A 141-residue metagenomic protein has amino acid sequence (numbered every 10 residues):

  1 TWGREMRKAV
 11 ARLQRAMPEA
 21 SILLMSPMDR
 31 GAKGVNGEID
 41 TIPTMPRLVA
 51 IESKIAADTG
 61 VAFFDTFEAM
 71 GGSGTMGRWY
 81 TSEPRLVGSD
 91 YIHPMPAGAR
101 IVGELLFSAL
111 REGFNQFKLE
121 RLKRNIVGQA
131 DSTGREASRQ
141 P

Functional and structural regions predicted by a protein language model:
W2-G3: Active-site glycine- and acidic-residue-rich loops that bind and position anionic ligands or nucleotide-like cofactors
A9, L13-R15, E19, E104-L105 (+1 more regions): Active-site neighborhood of glycoside hydrolase catalytic domains
V10, Q14, S21-R30, P46 (+1 more regions): Conserved, well-ordered alpha-helix/loop/beta-strand core segments that scaffold catalytic motifs
M17-I22, D58-A62: Loop/turn elements at helix/coil->beta-strand transitions in domains of secreted/extracellular proteins
D29-P141: Catalytic His-Asp segment of secreted/periplasmic serine-dependent ester chemistry enzymes
